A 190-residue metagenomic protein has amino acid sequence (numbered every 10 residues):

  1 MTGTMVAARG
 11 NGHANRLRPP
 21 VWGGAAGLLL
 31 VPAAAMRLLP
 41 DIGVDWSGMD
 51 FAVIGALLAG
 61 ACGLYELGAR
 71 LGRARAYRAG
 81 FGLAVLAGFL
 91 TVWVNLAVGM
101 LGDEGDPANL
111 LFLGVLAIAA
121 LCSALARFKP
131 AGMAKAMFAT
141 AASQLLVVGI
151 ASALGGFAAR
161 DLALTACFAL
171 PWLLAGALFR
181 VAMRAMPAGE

Functional and structural regions predicted by a protein language model:
G10-A25: N-terminal membrane topogenic signal
A33-D50, L67-G72: Short, hydrophobic transmembrane alpha-helix segments
I42-A61, R75-L83: Loop-to-helix transition at the N-terminal end of transmembrane alpha-helices
W46-L58, G102-V115, L162-A169: Structural signature of hydrophobic alpha-helical transmembrane segments
G68-R70, G176-E190: Membrane-interface capping segments at transmembrane-helix boundaries
A69-R78, A124-A136: Membrane-helix interface "capping/anchor" motifs
L83, K135-L145: Central hydrophobic cores of alpha-helical transmembrane segments in multi-pass integral membrane proteins
V115-K129, V147-A151: Alpha-helical transmembrane segments in multipass membrane proteins, preferentially the mid-helix core
